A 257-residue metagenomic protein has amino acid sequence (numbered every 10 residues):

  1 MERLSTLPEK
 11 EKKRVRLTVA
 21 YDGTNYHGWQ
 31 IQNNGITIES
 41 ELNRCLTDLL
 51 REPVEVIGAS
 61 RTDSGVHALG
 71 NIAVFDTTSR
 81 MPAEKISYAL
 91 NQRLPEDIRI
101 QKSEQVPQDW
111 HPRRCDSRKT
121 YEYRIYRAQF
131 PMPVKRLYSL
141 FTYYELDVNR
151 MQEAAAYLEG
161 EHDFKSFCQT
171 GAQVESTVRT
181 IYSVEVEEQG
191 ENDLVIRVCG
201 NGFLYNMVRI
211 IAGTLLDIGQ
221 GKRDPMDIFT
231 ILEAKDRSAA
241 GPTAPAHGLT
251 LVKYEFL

Functional and structural regions predicted by a protein language model:
M1-L257: Structured-RNA-binding interfaces characteristic of tRNA pseudouridine synthases
